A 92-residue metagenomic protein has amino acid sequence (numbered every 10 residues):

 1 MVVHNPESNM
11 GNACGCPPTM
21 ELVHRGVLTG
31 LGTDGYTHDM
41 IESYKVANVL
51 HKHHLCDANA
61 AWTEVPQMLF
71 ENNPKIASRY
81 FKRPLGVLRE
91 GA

Functional and structural regions predicted by a protein language model:
M1-V2, T29: Hydrophobic beta-strand scaffold residues
N5-S8: Catalytic beta/alpha-barrel core
M10-A13: Helical hairpin unit composed of two closely spaced alpha helices linked by a short loop
G15-A92: His/Asp/Glu-enriched, well-ordered alpha-helical/loop segment that forms or immediately abuts the divalent-metal
